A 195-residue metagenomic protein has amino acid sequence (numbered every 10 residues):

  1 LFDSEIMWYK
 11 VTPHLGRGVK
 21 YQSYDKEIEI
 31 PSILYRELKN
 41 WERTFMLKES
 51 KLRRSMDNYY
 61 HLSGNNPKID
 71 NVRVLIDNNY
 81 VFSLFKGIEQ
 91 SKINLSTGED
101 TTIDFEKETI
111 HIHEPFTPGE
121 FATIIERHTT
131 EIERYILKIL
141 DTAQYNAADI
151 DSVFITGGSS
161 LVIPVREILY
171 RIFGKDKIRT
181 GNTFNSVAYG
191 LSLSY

Functional and structural regions predicted by a protein language model:
L1-F105: Phosphate-binding glycine-rich/basic clefts of nucleotide- and phosphate-handling proteins, predominantly
I6, I88, I136, I155 (+1 more regions): Residue-level signature of catalytic and energy-coupling elements of molecular machines, predominantly ATP/GTP-dependent
Y9-R17, S91-N94, I139-A143, I172-K175 (+1 more regions): Conserved, well-folded catalytic cores of nucleic-acid-processing and energy-transducing macromolecular machines
V19-E27, L140-G157: Short glycine-rich phosphate-binding loop at a beta-alpha junction
R73-V81, I110-I139: Adenine-nucleotide phosphate-binding core of ATP-dependent small-molecule kinases
I76, Y80-V81, A148-L169: Glycine-rich phosphate-binding loops at beta-strand->alpha-helix junctions
G87, S91-N94, I124-I150, S194: Phosphate/ATP-binding catalytic cores across multiple sugar-kinase/actin-like superfamilies, primarily ASKHA
A148, R166-S192: Conserved phosphate-binding/catalytic loops in two-lobed NTP-binding clefts
